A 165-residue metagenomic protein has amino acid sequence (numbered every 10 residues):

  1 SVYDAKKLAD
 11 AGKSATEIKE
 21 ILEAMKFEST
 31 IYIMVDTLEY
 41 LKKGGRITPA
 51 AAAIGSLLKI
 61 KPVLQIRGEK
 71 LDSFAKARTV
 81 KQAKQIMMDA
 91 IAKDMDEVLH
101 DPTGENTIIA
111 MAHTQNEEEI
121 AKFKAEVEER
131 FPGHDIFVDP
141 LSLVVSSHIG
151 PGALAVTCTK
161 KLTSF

Functional and structural regions predicted by a protein language model:
S1-F165: Mixed-charge interfacial surface used for oligomerization/domain docking and macromolecular partner engagement
